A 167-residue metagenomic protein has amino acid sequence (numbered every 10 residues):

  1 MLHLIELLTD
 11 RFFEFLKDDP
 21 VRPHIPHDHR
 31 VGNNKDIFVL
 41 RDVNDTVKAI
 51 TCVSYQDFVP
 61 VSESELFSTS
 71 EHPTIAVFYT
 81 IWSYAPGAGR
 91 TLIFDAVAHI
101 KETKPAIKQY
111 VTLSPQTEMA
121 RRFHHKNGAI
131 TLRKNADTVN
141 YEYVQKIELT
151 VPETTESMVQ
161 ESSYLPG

Functional and structural regions predicted by a protein language model:
M1-P73, W82, P105-K108, Y143-G167: Non-catalytic substrate-recognition and accessory regions of acyl/acetyltransferase enzymes
E63-G128, A136: Acyl-donor binding region in acyl/amide transferases
H124, D137-Y141, T150: Short terminal or interdomain "cap/linker" segment that borders an active site or interface and mediates
I130-V144: Conserved catalytic-core motifs of GNAT/GCN5-like acyltransferases
